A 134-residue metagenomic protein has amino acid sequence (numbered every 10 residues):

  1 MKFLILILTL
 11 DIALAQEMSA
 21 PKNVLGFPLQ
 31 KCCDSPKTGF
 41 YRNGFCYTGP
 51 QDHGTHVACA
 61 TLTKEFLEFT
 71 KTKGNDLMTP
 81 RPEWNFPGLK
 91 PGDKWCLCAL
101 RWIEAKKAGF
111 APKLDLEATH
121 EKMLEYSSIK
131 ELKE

Functional and structural regions predicted by a protein language model:
M1-K2, Q16: Generic structural signal for short, solvent-exposed loop/turn connectors between secondary structure elements
F3-I12: Sec-dependent N-terminal signal peptides
E17-E134: A charge-rich, low-complexity, intrinsically flexible signal that marks solvent-exposed coils, linkers, repeats
